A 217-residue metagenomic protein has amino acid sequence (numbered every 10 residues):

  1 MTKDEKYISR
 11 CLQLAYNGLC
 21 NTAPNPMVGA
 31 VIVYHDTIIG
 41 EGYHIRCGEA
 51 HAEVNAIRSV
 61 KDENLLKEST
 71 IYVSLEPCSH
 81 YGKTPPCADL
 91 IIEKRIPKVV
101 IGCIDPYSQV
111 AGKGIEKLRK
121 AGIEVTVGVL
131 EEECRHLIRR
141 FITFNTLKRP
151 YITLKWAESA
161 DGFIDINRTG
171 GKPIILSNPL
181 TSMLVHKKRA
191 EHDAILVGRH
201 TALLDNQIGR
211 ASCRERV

Functional and structural regions predicted by a protein language model:
T2, A23-V31, K67-T70: Acidic, glycine-enriched active-site microenvironments
K3-A23, F144: Short, basic/aromatic recognition patches
C11, G29, C78, L118 (+2 more regions): Residue-level signal for inorganic ion chemistry
C20-P24, Y34, L147-R149: Short loop/turn motifs at secondary-structure junctions and domain boundaries
V28-D36, W156-A157: Short beta-strand scaffold segments in enzyme catalytic cores
I32-E133: Zn2+-dependent cytidine deaminase-like catalytic core
D62, T143, T153-R216: Active-site ligand-binding patch in enzyme domains
I138-R149: Flexible, polar/acidic helix-loop-strand segments at domain edges
